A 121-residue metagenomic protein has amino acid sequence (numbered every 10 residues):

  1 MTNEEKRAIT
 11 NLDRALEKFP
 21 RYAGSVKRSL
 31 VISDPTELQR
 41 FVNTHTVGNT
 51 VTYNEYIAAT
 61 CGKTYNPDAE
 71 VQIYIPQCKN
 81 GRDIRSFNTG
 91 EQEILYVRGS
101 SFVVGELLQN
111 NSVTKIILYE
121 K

Functional and structural regions predicted by a protein language model:
M1-K121: Mono-ADP-ribosyltransferase
